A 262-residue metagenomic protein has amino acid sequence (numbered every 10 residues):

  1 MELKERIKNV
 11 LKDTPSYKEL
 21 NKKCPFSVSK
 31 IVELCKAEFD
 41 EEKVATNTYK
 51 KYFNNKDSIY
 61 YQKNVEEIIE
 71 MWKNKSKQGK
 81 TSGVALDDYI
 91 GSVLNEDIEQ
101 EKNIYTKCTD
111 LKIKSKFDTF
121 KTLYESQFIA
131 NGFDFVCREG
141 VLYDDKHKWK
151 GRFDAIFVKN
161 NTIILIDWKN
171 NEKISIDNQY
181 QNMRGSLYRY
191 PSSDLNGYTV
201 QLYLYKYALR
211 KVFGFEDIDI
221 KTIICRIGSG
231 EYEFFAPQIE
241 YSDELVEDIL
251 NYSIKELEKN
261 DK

Functional and structural regions predicted by a protein language model:
M1-L123, Q127-K146: Nuclease catalytic cores
W72-K75, Y188-S193: Surface-exposed cleft-lining segments at the edges of enzyme active sites
D87, G151-N178, N182-R184, Y205: Conserved catalytic cores of phosphodiester-cleaving nucleases, focusing on short active-site segments
Y143, N171-K173, G228-G230: Short, solvent-exposed loop/turn segments at secondary-structure junctions
D145-K146, G185-Y188: Gram-negative outer-membrane beta-barrel domains
D145-W149, F213: Short glycine/serine/proline-enriched coil/turn segments at secondary-structure junctions
K148-K150, I163, Y232-F234: Short, mixed charged/polar active-site loops that provide acid/base catalysis or chelate metal/phosphate cofactors
P191-T199, Y203-K262: Metal-dependent nuclease catalytic regions and adjoining charged, substrate-binding loops involved in nucleic-acid end
